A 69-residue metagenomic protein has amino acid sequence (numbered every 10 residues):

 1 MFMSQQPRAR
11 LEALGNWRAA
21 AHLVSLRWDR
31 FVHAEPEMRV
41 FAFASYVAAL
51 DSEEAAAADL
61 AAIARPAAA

Functional and structural regions predicted by a protein language model:
M1-A69: Charge-rich amphipathic alpha-helical interaction elements
